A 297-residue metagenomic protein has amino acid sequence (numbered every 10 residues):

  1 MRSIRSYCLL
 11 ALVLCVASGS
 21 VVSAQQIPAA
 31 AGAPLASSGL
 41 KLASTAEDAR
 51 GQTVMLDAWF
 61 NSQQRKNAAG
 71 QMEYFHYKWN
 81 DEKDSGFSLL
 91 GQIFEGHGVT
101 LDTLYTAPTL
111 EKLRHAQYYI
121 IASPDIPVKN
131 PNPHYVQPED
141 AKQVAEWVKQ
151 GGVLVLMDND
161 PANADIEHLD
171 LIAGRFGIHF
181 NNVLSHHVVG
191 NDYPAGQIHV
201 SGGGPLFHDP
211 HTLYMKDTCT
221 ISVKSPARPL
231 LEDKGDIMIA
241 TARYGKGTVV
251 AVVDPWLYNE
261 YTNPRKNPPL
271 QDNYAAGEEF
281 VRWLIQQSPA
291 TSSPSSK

Functional and structural regions predicted by a protein language model:
M1-L9: Bacterial N-terminal signal peptides that target proteins for export
C8-G19: Bacterial N-terminal signal peptides
Q25-K297: Short, surface-exposed patches at the edges or C-terminal ends of soluble domains, predominantly
